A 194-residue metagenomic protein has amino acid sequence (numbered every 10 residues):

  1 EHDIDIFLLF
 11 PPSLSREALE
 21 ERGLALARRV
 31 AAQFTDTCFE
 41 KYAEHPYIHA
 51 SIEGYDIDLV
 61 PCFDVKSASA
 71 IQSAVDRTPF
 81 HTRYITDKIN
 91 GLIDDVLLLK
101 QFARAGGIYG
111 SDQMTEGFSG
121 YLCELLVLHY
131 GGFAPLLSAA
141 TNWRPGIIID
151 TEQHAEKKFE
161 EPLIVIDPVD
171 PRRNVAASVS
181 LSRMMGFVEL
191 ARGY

Functional and structural regions predicted by a protein language model:
E1, E40-Y42, S51, T115 (+1 more regions): A short beta-turn/loop motif at secondary-structure boundaries
E1-L19: Active-site nucleotide-donor binding segment shared across nucleotidyl transfer reactions
F7-S13, H81-T86, I108-D112: Short acidic, glycine/Ser/Thr-rich loop/turn "cap" segments at secondary-structure junctions
S13-E17, T37, T86-I89: Short, polar/flexible loop-turn hinges at active-site or ligand-entry regions and domain interfaces
E21-A68: Conserved catalytic core of two-metal-ion nucleotidyltransferases
G23, A27-V30, V75, F80-Y84 (+2 more regions): Long, basic N-terminal domains or extensions that often function in RNA/ssDNA interaction or organelle/cellular
L59-T86: Extended, alpha-helix-rich binding/interface surfaces that flank or overlap catalytic cores and mediate recognition
G91-Y194: Conserved nucleotidyltransferase catalytic core and NTase-mimicking acidic/glycine-rich helix/loop elements in nucleic
